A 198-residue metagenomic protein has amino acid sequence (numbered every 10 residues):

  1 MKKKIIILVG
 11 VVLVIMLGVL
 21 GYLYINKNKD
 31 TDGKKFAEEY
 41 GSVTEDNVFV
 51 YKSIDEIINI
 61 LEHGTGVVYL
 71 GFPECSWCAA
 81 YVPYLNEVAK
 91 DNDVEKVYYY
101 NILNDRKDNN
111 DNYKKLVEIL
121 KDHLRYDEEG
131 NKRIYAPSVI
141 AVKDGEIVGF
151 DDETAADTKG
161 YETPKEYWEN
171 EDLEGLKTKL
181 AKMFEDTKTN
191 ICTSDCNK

Functional and structural regions predicted by a protein language model:
M1-V14: N-terminal Sec-pathway targeting helices
L20-G66, E74, K182-K198: Proteins that catalyze or organize thiol-disulfide redox chemistry and the adjacent proteostasis machinery handling
D46-Y51, L70, V94-I119: Thiol-based oxidoreductase modules, predominantly thioredoxin-like and allied folds used for disulfide exchange
S53, W77, Y81-Y84, D172 (+1 more regions): Stable alpha-helical elements in mature extracytoplasmic
E56-Y100: Local sequence-structure signature of Cys/Sec-based thiol-disulfide redox active-site neighborhoods
P73-W77, L103-K107, E146-V148, A155-A156: Solvent-exposed loop/turn segments at secondary-structure junctions within structured extracellular/periplasmic domains
K90, D105-E146: Structural alpha/beta surface segment adjacent to cysteine/selenocysteine redox centers across thiol/disulfide enzymes
E129-K198: Non-catalytic, surface beta->alpha helical segment in thiol-disulfide oxidoreductase systems
